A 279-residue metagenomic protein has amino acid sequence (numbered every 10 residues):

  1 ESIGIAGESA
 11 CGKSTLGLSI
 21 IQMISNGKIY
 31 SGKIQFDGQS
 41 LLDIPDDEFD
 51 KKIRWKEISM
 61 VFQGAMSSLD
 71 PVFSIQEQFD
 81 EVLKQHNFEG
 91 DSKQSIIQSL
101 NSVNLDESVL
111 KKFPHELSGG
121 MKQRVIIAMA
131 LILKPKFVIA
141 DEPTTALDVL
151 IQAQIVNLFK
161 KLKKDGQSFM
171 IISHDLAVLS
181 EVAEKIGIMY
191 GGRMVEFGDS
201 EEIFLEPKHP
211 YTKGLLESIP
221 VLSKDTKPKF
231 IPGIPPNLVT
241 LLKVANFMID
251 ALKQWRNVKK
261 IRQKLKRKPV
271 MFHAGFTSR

Functional and structural regions predicted by a protein language model:
E8, I139, P143-T226: P-loop NTP-binding/switch modules centered on Walker-like glycine-rich loops
I29-S40: Conserved ABC transporter NBD signature motif
L41-S59, Q85, K164, E202-P207 (+1 more regions): ABC ATPase NBD coupling module
D91-S108, L216: Conserved ABC ATPase "signature" region
L110, D199-R279: Short catalytic/signature loops enriched in Gly
F113-L117, M121: Conserved ABC ATPase signature
I132-K136: A short, proline-enriched helix->beta-strand linker immediately N-terminal to the Walker B motif in ABC-type P-loop
